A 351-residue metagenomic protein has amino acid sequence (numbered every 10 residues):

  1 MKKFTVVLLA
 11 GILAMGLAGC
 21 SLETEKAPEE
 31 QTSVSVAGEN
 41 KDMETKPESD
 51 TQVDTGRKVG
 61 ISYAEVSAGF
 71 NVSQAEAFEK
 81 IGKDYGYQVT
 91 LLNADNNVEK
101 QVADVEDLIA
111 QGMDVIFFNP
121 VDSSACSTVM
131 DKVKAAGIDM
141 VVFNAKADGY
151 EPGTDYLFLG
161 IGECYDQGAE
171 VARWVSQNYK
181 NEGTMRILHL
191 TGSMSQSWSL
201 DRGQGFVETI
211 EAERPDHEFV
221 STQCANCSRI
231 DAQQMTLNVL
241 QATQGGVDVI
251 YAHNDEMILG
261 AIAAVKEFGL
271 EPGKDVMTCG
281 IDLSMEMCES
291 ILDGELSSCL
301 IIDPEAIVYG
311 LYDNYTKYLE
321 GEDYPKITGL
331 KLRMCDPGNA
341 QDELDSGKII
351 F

Functional and structural regions predicted by a protein language model:
M1-K58, D131-I138, I349-F351: Short, low-complexity disordered leader/linker segments with a strong preference for bacterial N-terminal type II
E29-R57, L190-M194, W198, T209-E213 (+1 more regions): Hinge/cleft segment of the Venus flytrap/periplasmic-binding protein
G38, E44-P47, D54-Y85, V89-D107 (+5 more regions): Extracytoplasmic "Venus flytrap"
V53, Q101, L159-R186, A232-Q233 (+2 more regions): Hydrophobic alpha-helical segments within soluble ligand-binding/sensing domains
F70-Y85, Q167-V171, S197-H217, D231 (+2 more regions): Short, solvent-exposed amphipathic alpha-helices that sit in or adjacent to ligand/effector-binding or catalytic
K83-A94, H189, A212-R229: Short beta-strand elements in bilobed, periplasmic/extracellular small-molecule ligand-binding domains
V115-A135, F206, A225-E289: Hydrophobic alpha-helical
T128-D166, S284-L292, L344: Flexible loop/hinge segments that line or gate small-molecule binding clefts
